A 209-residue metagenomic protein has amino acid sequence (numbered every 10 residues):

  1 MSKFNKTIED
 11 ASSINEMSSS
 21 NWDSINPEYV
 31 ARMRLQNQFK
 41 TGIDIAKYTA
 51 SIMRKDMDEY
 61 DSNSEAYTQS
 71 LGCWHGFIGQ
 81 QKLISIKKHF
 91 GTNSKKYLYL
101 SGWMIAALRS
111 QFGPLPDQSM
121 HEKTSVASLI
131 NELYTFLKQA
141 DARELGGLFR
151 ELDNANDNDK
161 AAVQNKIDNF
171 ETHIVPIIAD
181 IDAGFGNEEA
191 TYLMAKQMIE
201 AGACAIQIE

Functional and structural regions predicted by a protein language model:
K3-E209: Alpha/beta enzyme core
